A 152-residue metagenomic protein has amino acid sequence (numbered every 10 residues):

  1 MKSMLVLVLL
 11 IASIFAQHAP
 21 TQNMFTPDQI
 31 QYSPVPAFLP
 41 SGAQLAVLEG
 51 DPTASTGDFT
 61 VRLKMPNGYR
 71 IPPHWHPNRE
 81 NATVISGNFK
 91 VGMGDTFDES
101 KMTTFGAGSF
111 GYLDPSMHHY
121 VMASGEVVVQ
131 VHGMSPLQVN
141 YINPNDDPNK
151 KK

Functional and structural regions predicted by a protein language model:
M4-S13: Sec-dependent N-terminal signal peptides
A16-G57, P144-K152: A short, N-terminal "cap"/entry segment at the start of jelly-roll beta-barrel domains of the cupin/DSBH fold
N23, S100, M122-K152: Double-stranded beta-helix
P40-A43, T56-T60, R79, S116 (+1 more regions): Extracytoplasmic
F59-H76, T104-F110, D114-P115: Conserved short histidine dyad/triad with adjacent acidic residue
P66-Y69, H76-T96: Glycine- and acidic-residue-biased ligand/ion/polar-headgroup-sensing regions
I71-P73, V91-G92, L113, H118-S124: Short beta-strand His + acidic residue motifs that chelate non-heme Fe in jelly-roll/DSBH and cupin folds
F89-A107, G111: Mid-chain, well-packed structural core segment of small domains
